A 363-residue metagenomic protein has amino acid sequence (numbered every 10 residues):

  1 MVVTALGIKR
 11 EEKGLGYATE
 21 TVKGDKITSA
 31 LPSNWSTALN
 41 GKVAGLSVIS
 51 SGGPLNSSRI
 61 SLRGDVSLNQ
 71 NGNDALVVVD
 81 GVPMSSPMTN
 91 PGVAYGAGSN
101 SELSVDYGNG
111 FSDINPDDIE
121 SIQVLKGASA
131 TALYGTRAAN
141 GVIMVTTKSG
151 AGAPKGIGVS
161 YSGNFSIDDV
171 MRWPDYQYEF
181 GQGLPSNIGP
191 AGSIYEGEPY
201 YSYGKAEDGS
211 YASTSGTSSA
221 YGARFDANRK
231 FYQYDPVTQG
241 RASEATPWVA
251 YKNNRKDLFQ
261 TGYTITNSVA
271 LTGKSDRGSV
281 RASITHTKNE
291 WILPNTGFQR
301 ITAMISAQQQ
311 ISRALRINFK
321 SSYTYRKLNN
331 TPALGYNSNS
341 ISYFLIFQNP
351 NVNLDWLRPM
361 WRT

Functional and structural regions predicted by a protein language model:
M1-M304, Q309-K320, T324: Short, small/polar-rich motifs associated with maturation and membrane association, primarily at protein termini
P247, T324, N329-T363: Acidic/polar loop-and-plug regions of large Gram-negative outer-membrane beta-barrel proteins
